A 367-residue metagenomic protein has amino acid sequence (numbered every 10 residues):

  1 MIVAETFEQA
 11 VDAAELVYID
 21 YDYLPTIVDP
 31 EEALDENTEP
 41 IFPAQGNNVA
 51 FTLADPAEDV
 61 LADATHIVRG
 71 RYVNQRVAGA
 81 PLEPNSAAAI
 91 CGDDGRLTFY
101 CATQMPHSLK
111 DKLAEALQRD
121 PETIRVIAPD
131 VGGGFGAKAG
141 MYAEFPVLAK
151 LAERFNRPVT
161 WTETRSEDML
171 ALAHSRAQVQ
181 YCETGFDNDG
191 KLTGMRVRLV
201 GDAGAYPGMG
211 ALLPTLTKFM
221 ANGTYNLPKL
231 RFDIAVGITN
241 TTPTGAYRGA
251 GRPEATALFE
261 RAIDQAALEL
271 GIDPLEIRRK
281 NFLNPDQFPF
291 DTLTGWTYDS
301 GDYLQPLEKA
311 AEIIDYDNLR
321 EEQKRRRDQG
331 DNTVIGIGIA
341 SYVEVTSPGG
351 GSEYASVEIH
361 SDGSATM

Functional and structural regions predicted by a protein language model:
M1-M367: Structural alpha/beta core scaffold segments of enzyme domains
